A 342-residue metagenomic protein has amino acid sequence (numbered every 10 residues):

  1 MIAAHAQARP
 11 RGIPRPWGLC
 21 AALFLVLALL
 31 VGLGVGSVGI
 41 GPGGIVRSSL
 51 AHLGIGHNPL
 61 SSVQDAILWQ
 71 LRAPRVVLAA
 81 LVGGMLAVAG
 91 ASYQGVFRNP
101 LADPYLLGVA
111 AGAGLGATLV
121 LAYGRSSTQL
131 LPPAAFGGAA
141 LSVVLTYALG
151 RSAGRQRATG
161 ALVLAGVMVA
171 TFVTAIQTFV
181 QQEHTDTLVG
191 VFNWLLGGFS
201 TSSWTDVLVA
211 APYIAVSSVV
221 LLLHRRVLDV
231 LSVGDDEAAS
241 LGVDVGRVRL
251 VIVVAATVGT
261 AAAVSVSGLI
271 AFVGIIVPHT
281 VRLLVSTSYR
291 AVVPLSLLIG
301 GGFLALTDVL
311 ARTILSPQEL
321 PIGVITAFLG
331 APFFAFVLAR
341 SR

Functional and structural regions predicted by a protein language model:
M1-R342: Alpha-helical transmembrane segments in inner-membrane proteins
